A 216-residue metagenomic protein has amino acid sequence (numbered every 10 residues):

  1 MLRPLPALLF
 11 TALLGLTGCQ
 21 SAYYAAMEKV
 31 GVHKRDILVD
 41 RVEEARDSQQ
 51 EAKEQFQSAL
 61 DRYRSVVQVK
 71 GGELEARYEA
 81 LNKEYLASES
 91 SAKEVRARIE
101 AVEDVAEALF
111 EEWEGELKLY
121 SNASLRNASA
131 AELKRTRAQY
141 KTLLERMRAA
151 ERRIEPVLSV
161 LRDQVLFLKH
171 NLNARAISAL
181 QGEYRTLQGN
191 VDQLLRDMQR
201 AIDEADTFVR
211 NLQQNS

Functional and structural regions predicted by a protein language model:
M1-L9: Bacterial N-terminal signal peptides that target proteins for export
G15-G18: C-terminal motif of bacterial Sec signal peptides marking the signal peptidase cleavage site
A22-S88: Immediate post-signal-peptide N-terminus of mature secreted/exported proteins
Y23, R148, R152-S216: Long amphipathic all-alpha helical oligomerization modules
A26, H33, D40, V69 (+10 more regions): Primarily heptad-repeat coiled-coil rod domains in cytosolic scaffolding/tethering proteins
V32, V39, E43-R46, Q50-K53 (+10 more regions): Short amphipathic alpha-helical segments with heptad-repeat character
Q49, F56-A59, Y63-K70, Y85 (+7 more regions): Secondary-structure edge/capping motif, primarily at the C-terminal ends of alpha-helices and the immediately following
R98-S178: Extended amphipathic alpha-helical interaction segments
